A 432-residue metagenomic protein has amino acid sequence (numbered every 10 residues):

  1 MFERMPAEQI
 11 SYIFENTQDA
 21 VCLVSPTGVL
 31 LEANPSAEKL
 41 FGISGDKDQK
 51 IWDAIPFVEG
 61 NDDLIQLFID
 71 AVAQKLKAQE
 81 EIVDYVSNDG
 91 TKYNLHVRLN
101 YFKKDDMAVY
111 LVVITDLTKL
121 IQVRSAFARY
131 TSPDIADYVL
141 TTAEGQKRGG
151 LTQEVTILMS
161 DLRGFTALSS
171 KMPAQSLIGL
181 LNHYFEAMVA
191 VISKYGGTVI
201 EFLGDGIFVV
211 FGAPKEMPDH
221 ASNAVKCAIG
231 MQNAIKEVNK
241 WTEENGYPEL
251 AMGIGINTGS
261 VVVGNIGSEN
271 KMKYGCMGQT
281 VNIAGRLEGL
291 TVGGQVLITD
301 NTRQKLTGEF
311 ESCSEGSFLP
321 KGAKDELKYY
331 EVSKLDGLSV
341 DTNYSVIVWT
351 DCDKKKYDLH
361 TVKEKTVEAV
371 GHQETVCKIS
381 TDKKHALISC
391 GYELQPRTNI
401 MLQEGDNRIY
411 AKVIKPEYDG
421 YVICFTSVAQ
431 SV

Functional and structural regions predicted by a protein language model:
F2-E38: Sensory modules in modular signal-transduction proteins
D48-Q49, D53-V86, L140, E144: Terminal output helix/cap of sensory domains in signal transduction proteins
D70-Q79, N182-G197, A213-I254, T258 (+2 more regions): Alpha-helical scaffold within the catalytic cores of cyclic-nucleotide enzymes
V97-Y110, P416-Y418: Short loop/turn elements at sensory-signaling interfaces that couple input to output
D106-D116, L158-M159, C424-F425: PAS-family sensory domains
L120-V123, F127-T131, Q146-K226: Catalytic NTP-binding/metal-coordinating core of nucleotidyl cyclase/transferase enzymes
N233-P248, I254-S260, E288-F318: A short beta-strand->alpha-helix segment at the C-terminal rim of the class III nucleotidyl cyclase catalytic domain
G293-Y357, E364: Cytosolic regulatory/linker segments at or just downstream of nucleotide-handling modules in signal-transduction
